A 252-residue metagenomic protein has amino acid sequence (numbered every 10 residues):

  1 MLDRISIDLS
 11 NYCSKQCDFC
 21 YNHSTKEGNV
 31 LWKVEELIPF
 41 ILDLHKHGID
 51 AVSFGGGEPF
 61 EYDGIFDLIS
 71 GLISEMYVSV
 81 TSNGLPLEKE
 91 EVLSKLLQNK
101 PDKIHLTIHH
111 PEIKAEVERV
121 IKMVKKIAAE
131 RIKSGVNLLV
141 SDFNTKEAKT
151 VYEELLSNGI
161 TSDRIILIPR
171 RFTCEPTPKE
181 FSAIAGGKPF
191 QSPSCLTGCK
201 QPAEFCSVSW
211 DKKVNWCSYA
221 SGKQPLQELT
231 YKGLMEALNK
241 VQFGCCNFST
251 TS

Functional and structural regions predicted by a protein language model:
M1, H23, D211-S252: Flexible mid-to-C-terminal extensions adjoining Fe-S/redox cofactors in radical SAM and related proteins
M1-S82, L87-E91, Q98-N99: Conserved alpha-helical substructure of the radical SAM core
D8, Y12-K15, F190, S194 (+1 more regions): Disulfide-bonded cysteine motifs in exported proteins
C13, C17-C20, C199, C217 (+1 more regions): Short cysteine clusters
D43, S70-G71, K95, K126 (+1 more regions): Alpha-helical scaffold elements within enzyme catalytic domains, especially in hydrolases
H45-K46, I73, L97-Q98, G159 (+2 more regions): Flexible, charged surface loops at secondary-structure boundaries
Y62-F66, E90-L93, V117-E118, T145-K149: Conserved strand-to-helix beginnings and helix N-cap segments that scaffold or border functional pockets
N99-K232: Radical SAM enzyme [4Fe-4S]-AdoMet core and its adjacent flexible, acidic and glycine-rich loops/tails across
